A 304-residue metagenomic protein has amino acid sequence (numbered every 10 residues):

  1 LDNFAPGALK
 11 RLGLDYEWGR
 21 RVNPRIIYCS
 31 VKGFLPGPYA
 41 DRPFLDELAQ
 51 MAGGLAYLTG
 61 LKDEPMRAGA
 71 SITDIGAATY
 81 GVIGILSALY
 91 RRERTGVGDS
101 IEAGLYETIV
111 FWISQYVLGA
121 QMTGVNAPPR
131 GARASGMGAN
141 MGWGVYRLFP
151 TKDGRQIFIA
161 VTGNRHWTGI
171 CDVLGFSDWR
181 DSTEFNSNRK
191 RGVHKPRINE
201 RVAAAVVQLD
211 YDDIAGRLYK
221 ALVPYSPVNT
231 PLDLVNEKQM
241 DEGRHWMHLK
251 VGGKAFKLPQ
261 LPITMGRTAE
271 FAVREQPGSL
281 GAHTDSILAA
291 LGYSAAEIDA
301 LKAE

Functional and structural regions predicted by a protein language model:
L1, G19, Y28, D46 (+8 more regions): Residue-level signal for nonpolar/aromatic packing positions in well-ordered secondary structure
D2-K10: Rossmann-like NAD(P)-binding element
K10-V161: Active-site-adjacent "lid/gating" segments in soluble enzymes
A120-A134, E237-G252: Short, surface-exposed loop/helix-turn segments at secondary-structure junctions that function as lids/hinges flanking
N140, V145-A221, Y225: Aromatic-enriched alpha-helical interface/lid elements that frame and gate functional surfaces
D181-R191, N229-N236, E297-E304: Short linear loop/turn motifs
Y219-E242: Conserved PLP cofactor-binding pocket of PLP-dependent enzymes
L249-K302: Flexible, small-/acidic-enriched active-site or ligand-binding loops
